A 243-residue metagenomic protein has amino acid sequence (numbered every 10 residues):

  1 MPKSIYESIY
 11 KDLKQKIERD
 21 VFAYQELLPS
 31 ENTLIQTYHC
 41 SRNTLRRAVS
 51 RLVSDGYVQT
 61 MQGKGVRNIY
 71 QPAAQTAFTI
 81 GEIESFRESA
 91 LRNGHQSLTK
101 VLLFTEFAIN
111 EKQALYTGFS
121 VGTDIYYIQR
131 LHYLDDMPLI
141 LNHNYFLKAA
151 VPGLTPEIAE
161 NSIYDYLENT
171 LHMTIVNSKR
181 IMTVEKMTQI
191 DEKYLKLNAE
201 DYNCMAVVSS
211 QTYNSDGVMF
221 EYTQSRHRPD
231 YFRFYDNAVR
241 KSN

Functional and structural regions predicted by a protein language model:
M1-C40: Extreme N-terminal segment that seeds HTH/winged-HTH DNA-binding domains in transcriptional regulators
S4-Y6, S30, R67-G81: Short, cationic-aromatic polyanion-contact patches
F22, S54-G63, I69: Beta-hairpin "wing" of winged helix-turn-helix
T44: Residues in the helix-turn-helix
V49-S50: Short, hydrophobic-biased segments on the C-terminal half of alpha helices that form "recognition helices"
V53, T60, E84-R87, L91-H95: Extended, compositionally biased flexible segments
K64, F86, I163: A generic "binding-loop/recognition-motif" signal
L98-N243: C-terminal all-alpha effector/ligand-binding and dimerization domain of prokaryotic HTH-type transcriptional repressors
